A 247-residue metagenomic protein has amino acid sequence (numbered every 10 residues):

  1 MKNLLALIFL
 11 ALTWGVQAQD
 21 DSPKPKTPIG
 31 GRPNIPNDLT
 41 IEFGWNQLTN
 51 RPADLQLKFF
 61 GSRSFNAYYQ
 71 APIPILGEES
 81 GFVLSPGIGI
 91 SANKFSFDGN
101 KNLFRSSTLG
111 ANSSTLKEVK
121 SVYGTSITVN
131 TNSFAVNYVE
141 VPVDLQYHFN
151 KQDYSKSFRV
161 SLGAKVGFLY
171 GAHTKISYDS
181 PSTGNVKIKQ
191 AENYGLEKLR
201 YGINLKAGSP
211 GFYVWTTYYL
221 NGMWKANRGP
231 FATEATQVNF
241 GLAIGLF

Functional and structural regions predicted by a protein language model:
M1-P33: Cleavable N-terminal export/targeting peptides
D21-I35, P74-F82, N150-F158: Short loop/turn motifs that connect adjacent beta-strands in outer-membrane beta-barrel proteins
P33-N37, F59-A67, A135-V141, K156 (+3 more regions): Residues that define the transmembrane beta-barrel architecture of outer-membrane proteins
D38, Q47, Q56-E118: Glycine- and aromatic-enriched membrane insertion/assembly motifs of diderm outer-membrane and organelle channel
I41, A67-I73, I88-I90, V141-Y147 (+4 more regions): Residues on the lipid-exposed face of transmembrane beta-strands in outer-membrane beta-barrel proteins
N46-L48, G89-F95, H148, G167-G171 (+2 more regions): Structural signature of outer-membrane beta-barrel domains
L48, Q190-F247: Predominantly the C-terminal beta-signal and adjacent terminal strand-loop region of outer-membrane beta-barrel
P52-F60, S96-V136, L169-P181, N185-G202: Extracellular/periplasm-exposed beta-strand and loop segments of Gram-negative cell-envelope proteins, dominated by
